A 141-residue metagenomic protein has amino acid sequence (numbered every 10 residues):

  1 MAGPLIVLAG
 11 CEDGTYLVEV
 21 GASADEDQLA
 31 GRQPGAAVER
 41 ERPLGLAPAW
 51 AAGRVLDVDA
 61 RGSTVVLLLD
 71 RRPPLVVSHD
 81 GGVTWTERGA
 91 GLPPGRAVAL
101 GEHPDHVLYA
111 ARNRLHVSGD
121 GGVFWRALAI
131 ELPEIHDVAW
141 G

Functional and structural regions predicted by a protein language model:
M1-G141: Extracellular glycan-interacting surfaces
